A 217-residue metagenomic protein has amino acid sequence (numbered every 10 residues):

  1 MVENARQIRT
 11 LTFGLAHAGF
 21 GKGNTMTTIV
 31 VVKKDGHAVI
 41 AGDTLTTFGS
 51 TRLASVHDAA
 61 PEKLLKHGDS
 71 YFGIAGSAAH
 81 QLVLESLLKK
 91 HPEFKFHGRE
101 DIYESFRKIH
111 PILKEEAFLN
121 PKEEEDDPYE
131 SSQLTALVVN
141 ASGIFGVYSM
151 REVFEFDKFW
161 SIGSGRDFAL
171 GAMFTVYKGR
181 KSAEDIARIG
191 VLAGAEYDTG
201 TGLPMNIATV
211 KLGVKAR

Functional and structural regions predicted by a protein language model:
Q7-T25: Short, Lys/Arg-enriched N-terminal segments with co-localized hydrophobic residues within the first ~10-30 amino acids
N24-E124, Y129, F154-E184, T201 (+1 more regions): Conserved short S/T/G-enriched processing/targeting/catalytic segments and their helical context
G49-T51, K122-E125, S132, N140 (+2 more regions): Intrinsically disordered, low-complexity segments enriched in polar/charged residues with Gly/Pro, especially when
Y129-G163: Long, charge-patterned amphipathic alpha-helical coiled-coil/hairpin "stalk" segments used as oligomerization
E184-T199: Short, conserved aromatic-histidine micro-motifs
